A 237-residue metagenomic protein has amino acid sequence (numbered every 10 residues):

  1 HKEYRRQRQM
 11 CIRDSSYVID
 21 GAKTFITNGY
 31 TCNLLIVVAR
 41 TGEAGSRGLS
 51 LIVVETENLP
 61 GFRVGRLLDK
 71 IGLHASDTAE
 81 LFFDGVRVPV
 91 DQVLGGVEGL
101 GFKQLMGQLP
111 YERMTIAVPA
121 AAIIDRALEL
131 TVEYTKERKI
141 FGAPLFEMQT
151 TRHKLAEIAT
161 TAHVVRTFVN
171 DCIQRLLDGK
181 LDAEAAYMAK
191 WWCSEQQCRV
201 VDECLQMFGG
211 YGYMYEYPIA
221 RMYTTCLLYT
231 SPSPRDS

Functional and structural regions predicted by a protein language model:
H1-R8, I12, Y229-S237: Single conserved hydrophobic/aromatic residue that forms the stacking wall/gate of nucleotide- or nucleobase-binding
R5, Y30-C32, S46-R47, S76-T78 (+1 more regions): Short, solvent-exposed loop/turn segments at the edges of secondary structure
S16, D20-V64: A short core secondary-structure module
S16-Y17, E80-F82, G96, G107-S231 (+1 more regions): Alpha-helical interface subdomain recognition
V53-E55, F82-R87: Short, well-ordered beta-strand micro-motif
P60-G85: Flexible, small-/acidic-enriched active-site or ligand-binding loops
V86-F102: Long, acidic (Asp/Glu-rich), low-complexity accessory segments flanking structured domains
